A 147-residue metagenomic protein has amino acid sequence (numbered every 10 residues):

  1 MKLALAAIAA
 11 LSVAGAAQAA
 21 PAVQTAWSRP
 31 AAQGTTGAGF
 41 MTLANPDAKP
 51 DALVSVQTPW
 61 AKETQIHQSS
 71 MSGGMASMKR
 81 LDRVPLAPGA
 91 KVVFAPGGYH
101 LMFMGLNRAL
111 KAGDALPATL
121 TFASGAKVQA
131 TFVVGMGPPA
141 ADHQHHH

Functional and structural regions predicted by a protein language model:
M1-A10: Sec-dependent signal peptide recognition, specifically the positively charged N-region followed immediately by
A14-A17: N-terminal signal peptide c-region/cleavage motif recognized by signal peptidases
A20-H147: Compact, glycine-rich, soluble single-domain proteins
